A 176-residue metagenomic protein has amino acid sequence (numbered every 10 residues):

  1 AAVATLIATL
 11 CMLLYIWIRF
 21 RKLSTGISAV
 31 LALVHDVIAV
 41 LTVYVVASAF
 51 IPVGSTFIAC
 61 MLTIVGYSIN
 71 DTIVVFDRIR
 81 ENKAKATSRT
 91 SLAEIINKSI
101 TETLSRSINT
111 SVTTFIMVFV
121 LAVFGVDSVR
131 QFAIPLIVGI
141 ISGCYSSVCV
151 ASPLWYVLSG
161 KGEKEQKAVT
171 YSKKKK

Functional and structural regions predicted by a protein language model:
A1-V3, A29, S88-F124, I134 (+2 more regions): Pore- and gate-forming transmembrane helices of large, multi-pass membrane proteins
A2-A39, V43, S111-F124: Internal alpha-helical transmembrane segments of multipass membrane proteins, especially hydrophobic lipid-embedded
M12, D36, I73, R106 (+1 more regions): Residue-level signature of catalytic and energy-coupling elements of molecular machines, predominantly ATP/GTP-dependent
I18, I38, T42, S68 (+5 more regions): Transmembrane alpha-helix boundary/anchor motif
R19-L23, A47-I51, F124-V126, S159-G160: Short helix-capping/hinge motifs at transmembrane helix termini and TM-loop junctions
G26-R80, A84: Hydrophobic transmembrane alpha-helices and their membrane-interface caps in long multi-pass transport proteins
F124-K176: Hydrophobic alpha-helical transmembrane segments of membrane transport and translocation systems, primarily multi-pass
